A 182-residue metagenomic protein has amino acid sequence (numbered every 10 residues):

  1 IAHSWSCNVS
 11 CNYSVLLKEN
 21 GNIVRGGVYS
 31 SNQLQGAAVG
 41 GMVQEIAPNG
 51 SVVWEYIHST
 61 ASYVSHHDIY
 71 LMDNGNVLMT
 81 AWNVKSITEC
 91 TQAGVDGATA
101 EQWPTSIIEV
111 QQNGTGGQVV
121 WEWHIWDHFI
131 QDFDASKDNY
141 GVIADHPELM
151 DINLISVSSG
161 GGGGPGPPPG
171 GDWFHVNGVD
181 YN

Functional and structural regions predicted by a protein language model:
I1-N182: Histidine-/acidic-rich catalytic cores in large beta-rich domains
